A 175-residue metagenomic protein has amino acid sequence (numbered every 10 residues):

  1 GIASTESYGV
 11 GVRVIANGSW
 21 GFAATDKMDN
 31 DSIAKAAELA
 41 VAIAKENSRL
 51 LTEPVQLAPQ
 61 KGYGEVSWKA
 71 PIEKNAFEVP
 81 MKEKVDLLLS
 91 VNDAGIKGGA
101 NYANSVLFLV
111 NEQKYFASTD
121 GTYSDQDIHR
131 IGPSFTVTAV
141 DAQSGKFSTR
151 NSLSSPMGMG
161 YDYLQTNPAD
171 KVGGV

Functional and structural regions predicted by a protein language model:
G1-V175: Active-site bordering "gate/hinge" segments that shape substrate access to catalytic or cofactor-binding pockets
